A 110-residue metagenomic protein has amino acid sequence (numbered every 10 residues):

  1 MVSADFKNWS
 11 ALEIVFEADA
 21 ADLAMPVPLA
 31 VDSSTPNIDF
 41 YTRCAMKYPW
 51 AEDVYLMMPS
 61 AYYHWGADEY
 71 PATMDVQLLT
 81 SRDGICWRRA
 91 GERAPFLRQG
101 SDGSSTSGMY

Functional and structural regions predicted by a protein language model:
M1-Y110: Carbohydrate-active catalytic/glycan-binding domains of CAZyme proteins, especially the secreted or lumenal ectodomains
